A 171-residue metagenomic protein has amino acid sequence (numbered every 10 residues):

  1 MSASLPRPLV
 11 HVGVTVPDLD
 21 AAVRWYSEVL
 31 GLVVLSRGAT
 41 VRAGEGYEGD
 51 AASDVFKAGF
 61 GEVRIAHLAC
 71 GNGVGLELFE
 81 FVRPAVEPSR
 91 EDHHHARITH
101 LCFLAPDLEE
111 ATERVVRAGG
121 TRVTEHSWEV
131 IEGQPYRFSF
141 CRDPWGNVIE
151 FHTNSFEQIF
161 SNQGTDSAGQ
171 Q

Functional and structural regions predicted by a protein language model:
M1-L5, Q163-Q171: Basic/polar N-terminal segments that are highly enriched at the extreme N-terminus, encompassing both cleavable
P6-R7, P17-A21, S36-R42, C70-V148: Vicinal oxygen chelate
G13, H152-Q158: Short beta->alpha transition motifs characteristic of CBS
T15-G73, R117, Q134, D166-G169: Core segments of cupin and vicinal oxygen chelate
S27, R114, T153: Short amphipathic alpha-helical segments
A85-P88, F156-F160: A short local loop/turn or secondary-structure capping micro-motif enriched for an aromatic residue
